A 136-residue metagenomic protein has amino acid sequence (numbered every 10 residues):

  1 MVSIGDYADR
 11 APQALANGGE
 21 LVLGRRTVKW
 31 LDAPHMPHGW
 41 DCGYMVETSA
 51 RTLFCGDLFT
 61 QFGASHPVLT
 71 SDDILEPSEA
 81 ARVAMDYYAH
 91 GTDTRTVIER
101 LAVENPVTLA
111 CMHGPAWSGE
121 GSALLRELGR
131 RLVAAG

Functional and structural regions predicted by a protein language model:
M1-V22, R130: Active-site HxH/HxHxD metal-binding segment of metal-dependent hydrolases
S3-D6, E120-L125: Metal-dependent catalytic neighborhoods of phosphoester/phosphodiester hydrolases
V22-L23, A50: A short, structured loop/turn motif at beta-sheet edges
R26: Conserved short alpha-helical segments that host acidic/polar catalytic motifs at enzyme active sites
K29, P34-S122, R130-L132: Metallo-beta-lactamase
